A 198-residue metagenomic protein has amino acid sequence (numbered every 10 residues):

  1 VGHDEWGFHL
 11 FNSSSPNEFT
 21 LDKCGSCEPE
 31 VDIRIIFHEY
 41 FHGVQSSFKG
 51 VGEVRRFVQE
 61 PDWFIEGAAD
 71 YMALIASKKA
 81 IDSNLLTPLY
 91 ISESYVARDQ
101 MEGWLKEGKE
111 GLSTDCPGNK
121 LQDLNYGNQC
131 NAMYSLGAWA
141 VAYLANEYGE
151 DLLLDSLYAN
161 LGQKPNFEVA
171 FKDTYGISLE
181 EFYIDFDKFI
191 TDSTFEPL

Functional and structural regions predicted by a protein language model:
V1-R56: Juxtacatalytic substrate-recognition/specificity segment
E30, R34, D70, A138: Membrane-embedded glycan transfer/ligation machinery that uses polyprenyl lipid-linked sugar donors/oligosaccharides
V54-G137, N146-E147, L157-L198: Acidic/His/Gly-enriched intrinsically disordered linker/tail segments that often contain short helix/coil "MoRF-like"
G149-L153: Loop/turn elements at helix/coil->beta-strand transitions in domains of secreted/extracellular proteins
